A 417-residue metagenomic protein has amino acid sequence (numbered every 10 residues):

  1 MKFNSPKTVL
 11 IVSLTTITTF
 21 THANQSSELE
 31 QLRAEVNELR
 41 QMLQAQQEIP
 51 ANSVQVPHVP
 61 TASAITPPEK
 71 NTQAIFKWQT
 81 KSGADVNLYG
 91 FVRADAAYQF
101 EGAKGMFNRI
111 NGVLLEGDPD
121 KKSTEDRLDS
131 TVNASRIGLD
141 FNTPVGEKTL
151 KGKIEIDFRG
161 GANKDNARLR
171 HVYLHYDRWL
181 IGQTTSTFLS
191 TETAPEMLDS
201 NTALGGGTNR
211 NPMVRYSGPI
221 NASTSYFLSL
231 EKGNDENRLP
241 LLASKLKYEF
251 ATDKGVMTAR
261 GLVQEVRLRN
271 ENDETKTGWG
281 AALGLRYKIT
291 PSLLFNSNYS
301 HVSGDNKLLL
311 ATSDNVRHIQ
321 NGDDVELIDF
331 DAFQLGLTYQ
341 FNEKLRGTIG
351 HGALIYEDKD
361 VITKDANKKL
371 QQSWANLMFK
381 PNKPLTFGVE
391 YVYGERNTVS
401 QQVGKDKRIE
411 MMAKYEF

Functional and structural regions predicted by a protein language model:
M1-N24: Gram-negative bacterial Sec-dependent N-terminal signal peptides
L14, H22-G105: N-terminal periplasmic/intermembrane-space "pro-region" immediately following the signal or transit peptide
T66, D126-D129, N163-N166, A203-T208 (+5 more regions): Replace "Gram-negative outer membrane beta-barrel proteins" with "bacterial and organellar outer membrane beta-barrel
N71-S82, N142-I154, A259-Q264, T277-K288 (+2 more regions): Transmembrane beta-barrel strand/turn architecture of Gram-negative outer membrane proteins
I75-A251, R286-Y287, N296, H301: Outer membrane beta-barrel
Q99, P144, D157-N163, F188-S190 (+8 more regions): Sequence/structural signature of outer-membrane beta-barrel proteins
S244-I362, A366-N367: Detector for outer-membrane/organellar transmembrane beta-barrel domains, recognizing the amphipathic beta-strand
F379-T386, Y391, G404-F417: Outer-membrane beta-barrel "beta-signal"
